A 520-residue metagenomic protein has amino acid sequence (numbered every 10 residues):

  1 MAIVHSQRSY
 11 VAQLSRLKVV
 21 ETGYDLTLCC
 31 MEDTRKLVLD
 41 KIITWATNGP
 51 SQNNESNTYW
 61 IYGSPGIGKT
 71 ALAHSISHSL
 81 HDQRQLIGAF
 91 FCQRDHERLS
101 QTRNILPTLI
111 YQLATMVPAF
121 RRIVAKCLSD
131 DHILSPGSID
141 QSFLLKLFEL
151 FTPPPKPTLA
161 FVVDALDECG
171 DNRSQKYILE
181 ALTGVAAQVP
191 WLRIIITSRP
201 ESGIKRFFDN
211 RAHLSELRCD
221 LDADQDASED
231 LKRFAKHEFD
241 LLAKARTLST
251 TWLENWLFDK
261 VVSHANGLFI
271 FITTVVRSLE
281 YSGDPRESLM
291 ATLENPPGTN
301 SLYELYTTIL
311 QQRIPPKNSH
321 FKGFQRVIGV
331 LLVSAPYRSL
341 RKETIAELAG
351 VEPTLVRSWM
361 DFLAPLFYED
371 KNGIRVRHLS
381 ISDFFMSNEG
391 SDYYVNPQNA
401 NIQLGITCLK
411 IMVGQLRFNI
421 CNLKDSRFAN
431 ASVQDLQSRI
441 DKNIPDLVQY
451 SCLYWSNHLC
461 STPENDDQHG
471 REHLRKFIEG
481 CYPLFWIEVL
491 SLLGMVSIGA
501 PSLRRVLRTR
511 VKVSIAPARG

Functional and structural regions predicted by a protein language model:
M1-G405, N422-K424, A431-D441, L474-K476 (+3 more regions): Conserved NB-ARC/NACHT P-loop NTPase core of NLR-like innate immune receptors
T407-K476, P483-F485: Extended alpha-helical scaffolding segments used for macromolecular assembly and cargo binding
